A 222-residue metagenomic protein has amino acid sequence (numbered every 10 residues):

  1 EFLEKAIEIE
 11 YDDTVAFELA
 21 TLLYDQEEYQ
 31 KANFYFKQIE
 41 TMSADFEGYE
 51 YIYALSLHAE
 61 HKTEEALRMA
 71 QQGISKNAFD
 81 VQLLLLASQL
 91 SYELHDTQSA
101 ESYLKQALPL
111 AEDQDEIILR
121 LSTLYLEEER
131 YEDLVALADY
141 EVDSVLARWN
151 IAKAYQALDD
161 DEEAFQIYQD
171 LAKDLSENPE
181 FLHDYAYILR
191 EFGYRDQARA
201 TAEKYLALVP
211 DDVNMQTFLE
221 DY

Functional and structural regions predicted by a protein language model:
K5-A6, Q38-I39, Q72-G73, Q106-A107 (+3 more regions): Canonical positions in the second alpha-helix
E10-Y11, A44, A78, E112 (+4 more regions): Short coil turns that delineate tetratricopeptide repeat
D12-V15, E47-G48, Q82, E116 (+3 more regions): Start-of-helix register in tetratricopeptide repeats
D25-Q26, A59-E60, Q89, E93-L94 (+5 more regions): Register position in tetratricopeptide repeats
I188-Y222: Terminal, low-structured helical/coil segments at or just beyond the last alpha-helical repeat
